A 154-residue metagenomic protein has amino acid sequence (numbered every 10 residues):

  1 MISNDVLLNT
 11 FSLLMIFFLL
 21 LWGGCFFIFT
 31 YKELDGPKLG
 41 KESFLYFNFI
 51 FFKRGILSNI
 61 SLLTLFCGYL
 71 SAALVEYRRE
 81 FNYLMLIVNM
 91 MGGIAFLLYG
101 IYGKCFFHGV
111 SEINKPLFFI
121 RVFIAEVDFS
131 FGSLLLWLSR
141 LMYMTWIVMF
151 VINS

Functional and structural regions predicted by a protein language model:
M1-L8: Short, strongly hydrophobic alpha-helical membrane anchors
N9-P37: N-terminal signal-anchor/start-transfer transmembrane helix
T10-F17, R54-I56, L84-A95: Alpha-helical transmembrane segments of polytopic membrane proteins
E33, G68-E80, F150-S154: Juxtamembrane "helix-exit" motif on the non-cytosolic side of transmembrane helices
G40-F52, N114-G132: Short membrane-interface loop/juxtamembrane segments of multi-pass integral membrane proteins
F47-T64: Interfacial helix-start motif at the membrane-water boundary
E76-I113: Short alpha-helical packing/oligomerization segments
D128-S154: Final/C-terminal transmembrane alpha-helix of multipass membrane proteins
